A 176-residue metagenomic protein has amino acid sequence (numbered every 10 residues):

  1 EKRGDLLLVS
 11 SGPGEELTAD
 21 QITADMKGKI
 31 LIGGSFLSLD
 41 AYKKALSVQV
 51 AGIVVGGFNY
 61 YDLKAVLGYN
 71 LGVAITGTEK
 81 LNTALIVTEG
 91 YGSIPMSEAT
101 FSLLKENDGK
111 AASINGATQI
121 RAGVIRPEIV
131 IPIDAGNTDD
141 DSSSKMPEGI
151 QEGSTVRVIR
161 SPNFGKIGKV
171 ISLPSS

Functional and structural regions predicted by a protein language model:
K2-S176: Conserved structured catalytic cores and adjacent interaction surfaces of nucleotide-binding/hydrolyzing enzymes
